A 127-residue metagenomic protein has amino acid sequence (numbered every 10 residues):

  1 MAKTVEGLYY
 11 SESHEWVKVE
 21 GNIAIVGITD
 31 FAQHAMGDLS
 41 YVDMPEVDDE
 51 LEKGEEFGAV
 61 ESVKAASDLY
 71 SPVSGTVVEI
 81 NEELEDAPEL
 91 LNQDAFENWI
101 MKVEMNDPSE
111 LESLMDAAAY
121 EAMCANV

Functional and structural regions predicted by a protein language model:
M1-E56, Q93-V127: Acidic, low-complexity mobile loops and tails
H14, V60, L69, S74-V77: Conserved hydrophobic positions within beta-strands
V17-V19, V63, I80: Residue-level recognition of beta-strand microenvironments
D30, K64, V73: A short beta-strand motif that forms part of the nucleic acid-binding face of small beta-barrel RNA-binding folds
A59-Y70, A87-E89: Short, Lys/Arg- and Gly-enriched loop/turn segments at beta-strand edges
K64, L84, D107: Residue-level detector of flexible, active-site-proximal loop/helix-junction positions within diverse enzyme catalytic
V77-Q93: Short, charge-rich, low-complexity interaction segments located in flexible loops at or near secondary-structure
